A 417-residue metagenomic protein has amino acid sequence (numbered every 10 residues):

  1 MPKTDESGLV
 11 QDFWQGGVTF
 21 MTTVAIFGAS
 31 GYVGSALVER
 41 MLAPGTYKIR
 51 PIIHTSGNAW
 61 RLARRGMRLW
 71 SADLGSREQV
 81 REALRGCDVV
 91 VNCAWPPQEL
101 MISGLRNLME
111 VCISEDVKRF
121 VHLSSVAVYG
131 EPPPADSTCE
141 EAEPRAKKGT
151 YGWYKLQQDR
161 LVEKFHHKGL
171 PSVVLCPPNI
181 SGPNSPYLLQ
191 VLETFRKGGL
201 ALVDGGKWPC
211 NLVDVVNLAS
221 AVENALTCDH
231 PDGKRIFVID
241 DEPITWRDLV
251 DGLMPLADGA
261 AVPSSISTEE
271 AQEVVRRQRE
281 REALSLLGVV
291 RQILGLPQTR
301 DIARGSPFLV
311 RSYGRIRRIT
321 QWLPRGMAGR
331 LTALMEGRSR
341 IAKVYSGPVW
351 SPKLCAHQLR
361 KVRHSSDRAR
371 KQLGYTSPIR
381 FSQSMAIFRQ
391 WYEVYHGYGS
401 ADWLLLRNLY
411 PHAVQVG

Functional and structural regions predicted by a protein language model:
V24-P44: N-terminal Rossmann NAD(P)H-binding glycine-rich loop of SDR-like oxidoreductase domains
R68-C87: Conserved Rossmann-fold cofactor-binding substructure of NAD(P)-dependent oxidoreductases
V89-L123: NAD(P)-cofactor binding segment of oxidoreductase domains
P133-I180, A201-V203: Catalytic helix-loop patch of NAD(P)-dependent Rossmann-fold dehydrogenases
L156, G169, S181-Q190, A225-I236 (+2 more regions): Glycine/proline-rich active-site loop of Rossmann-fold NAD(P)-dependent oxidoreductases
H166-C210, V215, V250-M254: NAD(P)-dependent short-chain dehydrogenase/reductase
V203-W208, I236-P243, M254, E270 (+3 more regions): Glycine-rich Rossmann NAD(P)(H)-binding loop
C228-W350, V414-G417: Mid/C-terminal beta-alpha module of Rossmann-like enzyme folds, strongest in SDR-family dehydrogenases/epimerases
